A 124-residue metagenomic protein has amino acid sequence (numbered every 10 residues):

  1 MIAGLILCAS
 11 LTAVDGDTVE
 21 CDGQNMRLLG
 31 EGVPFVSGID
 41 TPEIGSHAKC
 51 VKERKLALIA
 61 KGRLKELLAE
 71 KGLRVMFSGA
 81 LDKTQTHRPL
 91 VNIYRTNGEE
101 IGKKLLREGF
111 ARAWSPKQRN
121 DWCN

Functional and structural regions predicted by a protein language model:
I2-N124: Small beta-barrel nucleic-acid-binding modules, primarily SNase/OB-fold domains and secondarily Tudor-like barrels
